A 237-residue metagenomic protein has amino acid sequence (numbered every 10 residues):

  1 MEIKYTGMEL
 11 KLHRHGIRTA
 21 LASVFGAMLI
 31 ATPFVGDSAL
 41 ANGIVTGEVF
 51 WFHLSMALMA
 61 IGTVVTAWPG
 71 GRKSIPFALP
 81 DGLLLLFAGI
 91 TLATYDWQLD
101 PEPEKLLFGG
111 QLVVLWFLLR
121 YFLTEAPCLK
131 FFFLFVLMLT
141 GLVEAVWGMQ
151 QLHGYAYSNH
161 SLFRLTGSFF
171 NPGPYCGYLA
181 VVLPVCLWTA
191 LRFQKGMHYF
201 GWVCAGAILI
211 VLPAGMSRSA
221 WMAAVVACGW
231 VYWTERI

Functional and structural regions predicted by a protein language model:
M1-H15: Short, Lys/Arg-rich, polar N-terminal cytosolic tail immediately upstream of the first transmembrane signal-anchor
H13, I17-V35, H53-V65, A88-Y95 (+3 more regions): Alpha-helical transmembrane segments of multi-pass inner-membrane proteins
V35-V49, W68-K73: Short, hydrophobic transmembrane alpha-helix segments
R72-P80, E125-M138: Membrane-interfacial loop-to-helix junctions in multi-pass inner-membrane proteins
L83-F87: Conserved oxyanion/phosphate-binding beta-strand-loop segments in alpha/beta enzyme cores
Q98-L99: Helix-loop junctions on the outward
Y121-L123: Helix-loop junctions at the membrane interface of multi-pass solute transporters
